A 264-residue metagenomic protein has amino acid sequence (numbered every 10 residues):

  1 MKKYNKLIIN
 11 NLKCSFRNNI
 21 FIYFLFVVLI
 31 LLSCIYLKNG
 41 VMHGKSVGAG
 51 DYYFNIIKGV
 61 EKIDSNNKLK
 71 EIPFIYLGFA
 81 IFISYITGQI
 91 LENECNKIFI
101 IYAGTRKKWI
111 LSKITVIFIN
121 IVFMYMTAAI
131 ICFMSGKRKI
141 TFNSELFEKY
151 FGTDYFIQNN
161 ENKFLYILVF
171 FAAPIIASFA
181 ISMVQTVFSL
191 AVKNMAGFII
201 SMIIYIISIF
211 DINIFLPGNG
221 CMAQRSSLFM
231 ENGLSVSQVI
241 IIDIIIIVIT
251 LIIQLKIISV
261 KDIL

Functional and structural regions predicted by a protein language model:
M1-V27: Aromatic- and glycine-rich beta-strand/loop motifs that create alpha-glucan
N11, I245-L264: Junction motif at the cytosolic side of a transmembrane helix
L25-L29, K193-I209: Central hydrophobic cores of alpha-helical transmembrane segments in multi-pass integral membrane proteins
F26-I35, I206, I242-Q254: Hydrophobic core of alpha-helical transmembrane segments in multi-pass integral membrane proteins
I30-I86, L111-L190, R225-D243: Secretory targeting signals
I83, C95, V184, T250-Q254: Hydrophobic/aromatic residues in alpha-helical transmembrane segments
I86-N120: Helix-loop-helix units of permease transmembrane domains in multi-pass membrane transporters, especially ABC
F198, D211-Q238: Extracellular/periplasmic helix-loop-helix junctions in multi-pass membrane proteins
